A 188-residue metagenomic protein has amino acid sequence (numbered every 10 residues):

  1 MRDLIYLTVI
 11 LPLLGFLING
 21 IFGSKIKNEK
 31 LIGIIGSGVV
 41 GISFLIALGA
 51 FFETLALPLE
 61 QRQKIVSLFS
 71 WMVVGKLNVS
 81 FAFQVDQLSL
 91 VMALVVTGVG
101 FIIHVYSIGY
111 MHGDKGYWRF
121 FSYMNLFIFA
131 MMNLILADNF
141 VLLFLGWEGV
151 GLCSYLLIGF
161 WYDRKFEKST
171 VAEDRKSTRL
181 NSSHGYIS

Functional and structural regions predicted by a protein language model:
M1-L4, F22-S122: Transmembrane helix-loop-helix hairpins at membrane boundaries of multipass inner-membrane proteins
D3-P12, Q87-T97, L142-C153: Structural signature of hydrophobic alpha-helical transmembrane segments
V9-P12, V39, V96, M124 (+3 more regions): Residue-level recognition of transmembrane alpha-helices in multi-pass small-molecule transporters/permeases
V9-S24: N-terminal signal-anchor/start-transfer transmembrane helix
G15, S43-I46, M131: Alpha-helical transmembrane segments of multipass membrane proteins
E29, Y123-R179: Alpha-helical multi-pass transmembrane bundles of energy-transducing inner-membrane proteins
L180-S188: Single conserved hydrophobic/aromatic residue that forms the stacking wall/gate of nucleotide- or nucleobase-binding
